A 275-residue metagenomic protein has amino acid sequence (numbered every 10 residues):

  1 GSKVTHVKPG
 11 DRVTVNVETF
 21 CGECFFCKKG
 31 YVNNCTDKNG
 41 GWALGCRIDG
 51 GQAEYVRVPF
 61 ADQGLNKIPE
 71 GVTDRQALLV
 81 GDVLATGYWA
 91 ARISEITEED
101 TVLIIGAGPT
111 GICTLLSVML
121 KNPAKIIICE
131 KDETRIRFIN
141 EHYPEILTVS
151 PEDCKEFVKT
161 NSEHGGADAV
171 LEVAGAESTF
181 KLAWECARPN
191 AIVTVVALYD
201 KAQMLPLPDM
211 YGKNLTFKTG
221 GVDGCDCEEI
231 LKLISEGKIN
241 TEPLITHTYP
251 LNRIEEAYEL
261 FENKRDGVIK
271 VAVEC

Functional and structural regions predicted by a protein language model:
G1-T19, E23, G30, K67-T73: A glycine-/small-residue-rich N-terminal strand-loop-strand element that serves as the cofactor-binding glycine loop
T14-V15, L103, T194: Hydrophobic beta-strand signal
N16, L171-V173, C275: Short, well-ordered coil/turn residues at beta-beta hairpins and beta-strand->alpha-helix junctions within
E23-I105: NAD(P)H dinucleotide-binding glycine-rich loop of Rossmann-like/cofactor-binding domains, especially the beta1-alpha1
K67-E152: Mid-domain Rossmann-like dinucleotide-binding core that forms the NAD(H)/NADP(H) cofactor-binding site
S94-E98, M119, I127, I136-T216: Glycine-rich cofactor phosphate-binding loops and adjacent beta1-alpha1 units of small-molecule cofactor enzyme domains
C113, I128-K131, E156, K181-E185 (+1 more regions): C-terminal hydrophobic helical "lid"/dimerization subdomain of Rossmann-like NAD(P)H-dependent oxidoreductases
E130, A197, G221: Conserved acidic E/D residue at the C-terminus of a beta-strand in Rossmann-like folds
